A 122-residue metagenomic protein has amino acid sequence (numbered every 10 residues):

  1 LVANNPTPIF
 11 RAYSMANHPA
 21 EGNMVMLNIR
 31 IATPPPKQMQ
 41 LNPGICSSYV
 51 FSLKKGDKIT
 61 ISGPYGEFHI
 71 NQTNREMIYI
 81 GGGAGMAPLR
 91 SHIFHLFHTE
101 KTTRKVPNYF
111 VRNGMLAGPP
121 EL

Functional and structural regions predicted by a protein language model:
L1-K55, R112-G114: Ferredoxin-reductase
M15, M86-E100: Histidine-anchored nucleotide/phosphate-binding helix
P19, I70-Q72, E100: Short, flexible hinge/linker loops that cap or flank conserved catalytic cores
S52-I59, E67: Well-ordered alpha/beta subsegment
I59, T102-L122: Reductase modules of NAD(P)H-dependent flavoproteins
S62-N74: A short, basic/flexible loop-to-alpha-helix module at the beginning of a structural domain
N74-R75, H95-K105: Conserved S-adenosyl-L-methionine
E76-I80: Conserved beta-strand elements of the Class I
